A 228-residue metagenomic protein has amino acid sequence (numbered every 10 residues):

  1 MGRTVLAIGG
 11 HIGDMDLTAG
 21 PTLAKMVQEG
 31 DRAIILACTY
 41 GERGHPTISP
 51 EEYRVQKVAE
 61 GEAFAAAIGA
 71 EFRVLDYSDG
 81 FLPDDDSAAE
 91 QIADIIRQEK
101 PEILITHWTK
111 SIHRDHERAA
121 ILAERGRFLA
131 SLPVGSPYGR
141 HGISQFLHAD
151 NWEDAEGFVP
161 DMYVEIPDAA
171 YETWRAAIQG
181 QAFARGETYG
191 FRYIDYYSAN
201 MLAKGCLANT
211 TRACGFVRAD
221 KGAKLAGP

Functional and structural regions predicted by a protein language model:
M1-E99, V217: Active-site rim/loop-helix segments in enzyme catalytic domains that contact anionic ligands
M1-L6, P83-P228: Metal-dependent de-N-acetylase/amidase catalytic core
